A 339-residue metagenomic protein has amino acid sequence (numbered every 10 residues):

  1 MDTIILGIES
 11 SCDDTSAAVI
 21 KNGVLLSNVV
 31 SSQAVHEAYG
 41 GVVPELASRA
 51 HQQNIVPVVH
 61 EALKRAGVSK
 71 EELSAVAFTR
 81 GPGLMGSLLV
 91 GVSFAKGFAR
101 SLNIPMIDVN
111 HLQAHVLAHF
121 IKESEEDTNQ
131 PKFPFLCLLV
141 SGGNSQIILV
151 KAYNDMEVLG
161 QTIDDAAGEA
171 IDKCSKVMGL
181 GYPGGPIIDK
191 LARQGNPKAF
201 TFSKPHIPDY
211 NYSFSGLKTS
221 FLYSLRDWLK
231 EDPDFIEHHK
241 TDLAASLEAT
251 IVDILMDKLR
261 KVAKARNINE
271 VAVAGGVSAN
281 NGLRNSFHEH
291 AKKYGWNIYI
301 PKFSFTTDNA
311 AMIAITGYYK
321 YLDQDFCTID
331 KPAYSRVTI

Functional and structural regions predicted by a protein language model:
M1-D2, V109-F135, T316: Conserved phosphate-binding catalytic cores of ATP/NTP-utilizing and phosphoryl-transfer enzymes
D2-P82, H111: N-terminal beta-alpha supersecondary unit
T15-I20, C137-L139, S145-L149: Short beta-strand scaffold segments in enzyme catalytic cores
S69, K190-V271, N280-Y294, Y321-Q324: A contiguous, well-structured pocket-lining segment that forms one wall/lid of small-molecule binding clefts in soluble
F78-N103, I121-K122, N281-H290: Short Gly/Thr/Asp-enriched flexible loops that form oxyanion-binding sites at enzyme active sites
D108-V109, V271, H288-I313: Conserved phosphate-binding/catalytic loops in two-lobed NTP-binding clefts
H115-L117, P301-I339: Glycine-rich phosphate-binding/hydrolytic loop that grips phosphoryl groups
K151-N196, K218-T219, Y223-D227: Glycine-rich phosphate-binding loop plus the immediately following alpha-helix
